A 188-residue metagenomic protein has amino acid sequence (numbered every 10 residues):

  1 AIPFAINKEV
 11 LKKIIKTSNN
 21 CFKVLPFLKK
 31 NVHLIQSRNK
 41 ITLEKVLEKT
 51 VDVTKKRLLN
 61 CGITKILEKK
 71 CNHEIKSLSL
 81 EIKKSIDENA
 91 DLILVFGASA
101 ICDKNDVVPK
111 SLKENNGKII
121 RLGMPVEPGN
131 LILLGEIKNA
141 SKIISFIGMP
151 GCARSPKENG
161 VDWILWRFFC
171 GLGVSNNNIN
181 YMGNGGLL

Functional and structural regions predicted by a protein language model:
A1-I66: Short, glycine/charged-enriched hinge/interface segments at domain edges or termini
N39, K49, I66-L188: Short glycine/threonine-rich loop/turn motifs
